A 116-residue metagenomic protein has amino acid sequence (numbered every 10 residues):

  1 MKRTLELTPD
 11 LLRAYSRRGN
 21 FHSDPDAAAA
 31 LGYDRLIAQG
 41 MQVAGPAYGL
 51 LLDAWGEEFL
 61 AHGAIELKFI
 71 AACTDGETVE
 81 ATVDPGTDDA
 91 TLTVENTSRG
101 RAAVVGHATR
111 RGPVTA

Functional and structural regions predicted by a protein language model:
M1-A38: Catalytic strand-loop segment that frames the active site of acyl-thioester-processing enzymes
M1-T4, F69, T74-A116: HotDog/MaoC-like acyl-thioester-processing domains
L7, A14, H22-S23, D53-F59 (+1 more regions): Intrinsically disordered, low-complexity segments enriched in polar/charged residues with Gly/Pro, especially when
P25, M41, A71-C73: Solvent-exposed, flexible loop/coil residues
A30, L60-H62, R101-A103: Short, solvent-exposed coil/turn segments
L36-L60: Active-site helix/loop of acyl-thioester processing domains in fatty-acid/polyketide metabolism, spanning hotdog-fold
A64-K68: Short alpha-helix capping/helix-loop boundary micro-motifs
